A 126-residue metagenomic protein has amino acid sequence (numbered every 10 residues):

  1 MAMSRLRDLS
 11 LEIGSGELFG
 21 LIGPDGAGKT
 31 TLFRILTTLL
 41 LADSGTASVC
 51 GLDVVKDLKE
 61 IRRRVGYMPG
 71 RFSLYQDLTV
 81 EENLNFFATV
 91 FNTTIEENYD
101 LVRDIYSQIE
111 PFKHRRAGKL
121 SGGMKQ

Functional and structural regions predicted by a protein language model:
M1-Q126: ABC transporter nucleotide-binding domains
